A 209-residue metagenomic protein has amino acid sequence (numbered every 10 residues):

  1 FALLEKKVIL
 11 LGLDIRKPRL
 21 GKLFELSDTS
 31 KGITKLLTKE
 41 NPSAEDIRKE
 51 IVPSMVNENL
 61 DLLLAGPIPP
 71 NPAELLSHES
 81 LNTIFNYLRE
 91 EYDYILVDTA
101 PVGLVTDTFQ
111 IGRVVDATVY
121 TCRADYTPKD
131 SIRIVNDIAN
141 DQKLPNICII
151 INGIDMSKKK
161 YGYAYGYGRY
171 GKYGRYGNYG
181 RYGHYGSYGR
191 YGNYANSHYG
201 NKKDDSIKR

Functional and structural regions predicted by a protein language model:
F1-R209: P-loop NTP-binding module
